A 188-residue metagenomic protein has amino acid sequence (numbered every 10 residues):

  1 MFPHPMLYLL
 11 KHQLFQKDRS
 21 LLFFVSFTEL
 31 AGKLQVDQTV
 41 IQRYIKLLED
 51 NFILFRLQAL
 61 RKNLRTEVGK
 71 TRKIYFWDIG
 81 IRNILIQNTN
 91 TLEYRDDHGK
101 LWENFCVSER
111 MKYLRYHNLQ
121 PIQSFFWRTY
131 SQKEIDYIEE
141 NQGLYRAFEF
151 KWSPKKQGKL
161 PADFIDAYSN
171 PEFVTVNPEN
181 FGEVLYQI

Functional and structural regions predicted by a protein language model:
M1-L47: Conserved helicase/translocase motor-coupling segment
R43-I53, L57-I188: A cross-kingdom feature that marks ATP-driven nucleic-acid transaction machinery
